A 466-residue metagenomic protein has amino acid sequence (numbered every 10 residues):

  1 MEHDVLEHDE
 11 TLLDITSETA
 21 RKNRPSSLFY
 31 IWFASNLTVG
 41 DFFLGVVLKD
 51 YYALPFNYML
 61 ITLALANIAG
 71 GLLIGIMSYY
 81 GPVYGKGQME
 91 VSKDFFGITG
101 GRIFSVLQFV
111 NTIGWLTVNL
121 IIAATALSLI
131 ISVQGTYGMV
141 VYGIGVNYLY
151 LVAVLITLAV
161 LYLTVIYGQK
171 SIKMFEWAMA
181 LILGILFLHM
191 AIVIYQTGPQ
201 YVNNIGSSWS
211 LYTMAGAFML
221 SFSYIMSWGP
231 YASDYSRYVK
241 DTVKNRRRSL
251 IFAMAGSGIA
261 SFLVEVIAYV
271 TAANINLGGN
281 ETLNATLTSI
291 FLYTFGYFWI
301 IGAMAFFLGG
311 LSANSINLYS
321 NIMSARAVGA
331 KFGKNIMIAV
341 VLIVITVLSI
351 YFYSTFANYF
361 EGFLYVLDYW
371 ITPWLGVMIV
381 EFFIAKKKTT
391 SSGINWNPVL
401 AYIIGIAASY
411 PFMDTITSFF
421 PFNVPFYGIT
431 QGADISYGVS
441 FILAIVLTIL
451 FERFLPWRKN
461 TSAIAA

Functional and structural regions predicted by a protein language model:
M1-Y58, Y212-F218, Y238-N245, L455-A466: Membrane-interface "cap" regions at the ends of multi-pass membrane proteins
P25-F42, A191-T197, S207-T271, T294-S315 (+1 more regions): Hydrophobic, membrane-embedded alpha-helices of multi-pass small-molecule transporters
T38-D41, L65-L73, Q108-N119, I182-I194 (+4 more regions): Selective recognition of specific alpha-helical transmembrane segments in multi-pass small-molecule
D50-Y51, Y79, F95, I103 (+10 more regions): Membrane-water interface regions at transmembrane-helix termini and the short interhelical loops of multi-pass membrane
T62-F96, V106-N111, W115-I121, I449 (+1 more regions): Juxtamembrane transmembrane-helix boundary signature
L120, A124-S128, V133, L181-S207 (+4 more regions): Hydrophobic alpha-helical segments and their helix-loop junctions in multi-pass secondary transporters
S132-I166, L181-I192, S221-P230, M304 (+2 more regions): Transmembrane alpha-helical segments of multi-pass small-molecule transport proteins
L375-L447, N460-A466: C-terminal membrane-solvent junction of multi-pass transporters and transport-like membrane proteins
